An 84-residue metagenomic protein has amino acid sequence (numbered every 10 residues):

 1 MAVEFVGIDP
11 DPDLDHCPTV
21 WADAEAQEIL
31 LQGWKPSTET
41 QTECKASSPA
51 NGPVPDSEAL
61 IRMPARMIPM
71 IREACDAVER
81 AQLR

Functional and structural regions predicted by a protein language model:
M1-G7: Short Pro/Gly-enriched beta-strand edge/turn motifs at strand-loop
V3, C17-P18, S57-L60: Generic secondary-structure boundary/loop-capping signal
F5, T19, E28, K35-T38 (+2 more regions): Unusually extended, aromatic-enriched hydrophobic runs near protein termini
I8-P12: Short Gly/Pro-enriched turn/cap motifs at secondary-structure boundaries
D13-L14, R84: N-terminal nucleophile
L14-P55: A short, structured beta-strand/loop element
C44-R84: Helix-rich interaction surfaces within compact, conserved domain-sized segments that mediate assembly or partner
